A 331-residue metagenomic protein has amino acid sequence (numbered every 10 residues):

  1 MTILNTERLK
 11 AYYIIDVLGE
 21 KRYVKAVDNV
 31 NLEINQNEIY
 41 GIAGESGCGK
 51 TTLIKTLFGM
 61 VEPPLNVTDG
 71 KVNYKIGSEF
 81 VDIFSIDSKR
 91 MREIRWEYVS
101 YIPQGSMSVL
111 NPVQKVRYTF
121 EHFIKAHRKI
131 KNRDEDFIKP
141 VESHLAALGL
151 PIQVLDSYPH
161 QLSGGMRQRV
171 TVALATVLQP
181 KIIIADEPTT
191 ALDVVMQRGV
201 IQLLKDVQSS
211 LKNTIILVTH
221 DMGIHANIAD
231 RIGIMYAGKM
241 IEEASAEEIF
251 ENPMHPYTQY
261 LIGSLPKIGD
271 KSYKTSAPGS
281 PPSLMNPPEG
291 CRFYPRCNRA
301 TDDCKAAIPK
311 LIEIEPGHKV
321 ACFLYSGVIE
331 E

Functional and structural regions predicted by a protein language model:
M1-E251, V320, G327-E331: ABC transporter nucleotide-binding domains
F80, S245-E331: Short catalytic/signature loops enriched in Gly
